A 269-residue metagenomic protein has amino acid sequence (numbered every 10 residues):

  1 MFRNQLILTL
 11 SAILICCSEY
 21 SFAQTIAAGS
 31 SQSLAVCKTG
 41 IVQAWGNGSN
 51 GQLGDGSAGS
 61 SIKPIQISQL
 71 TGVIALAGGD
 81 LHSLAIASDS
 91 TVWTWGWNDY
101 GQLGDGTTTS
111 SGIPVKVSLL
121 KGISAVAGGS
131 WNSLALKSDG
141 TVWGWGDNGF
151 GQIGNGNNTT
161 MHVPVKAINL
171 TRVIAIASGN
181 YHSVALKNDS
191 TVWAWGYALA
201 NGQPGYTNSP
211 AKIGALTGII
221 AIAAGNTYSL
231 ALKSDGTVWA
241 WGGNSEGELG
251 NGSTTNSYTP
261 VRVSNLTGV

Functional and structural regions predicted by a protein language model:
F2-V269: Eukaryote-biased RCC1-like beta-propeller repeat architecture
